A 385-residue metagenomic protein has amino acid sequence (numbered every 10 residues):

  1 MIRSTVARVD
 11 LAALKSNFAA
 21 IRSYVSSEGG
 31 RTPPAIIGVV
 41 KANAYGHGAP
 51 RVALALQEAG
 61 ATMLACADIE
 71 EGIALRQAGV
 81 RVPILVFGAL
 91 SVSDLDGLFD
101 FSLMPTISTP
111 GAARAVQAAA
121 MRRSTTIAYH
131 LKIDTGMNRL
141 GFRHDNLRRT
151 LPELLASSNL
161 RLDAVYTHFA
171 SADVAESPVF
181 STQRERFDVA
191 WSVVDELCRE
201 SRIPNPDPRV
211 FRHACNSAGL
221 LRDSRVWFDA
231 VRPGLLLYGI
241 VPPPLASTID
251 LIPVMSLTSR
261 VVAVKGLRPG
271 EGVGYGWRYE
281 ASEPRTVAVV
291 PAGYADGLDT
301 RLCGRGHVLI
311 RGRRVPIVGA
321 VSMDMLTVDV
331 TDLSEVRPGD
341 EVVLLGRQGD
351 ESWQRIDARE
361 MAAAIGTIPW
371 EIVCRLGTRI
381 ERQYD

Functional and structural regions predicted by a protein language model:
I2-V25, E70-E71, L90-V92, G97 (+4 more regions): Active-site anion/phosphate-binding pocket segments in diverse small-molecule metabolic enzymes
I2-V9, A13-S16, G30-H213: Active-site-proximal beta-alpha core segment in soluble small-molecule metabolic enzymes
